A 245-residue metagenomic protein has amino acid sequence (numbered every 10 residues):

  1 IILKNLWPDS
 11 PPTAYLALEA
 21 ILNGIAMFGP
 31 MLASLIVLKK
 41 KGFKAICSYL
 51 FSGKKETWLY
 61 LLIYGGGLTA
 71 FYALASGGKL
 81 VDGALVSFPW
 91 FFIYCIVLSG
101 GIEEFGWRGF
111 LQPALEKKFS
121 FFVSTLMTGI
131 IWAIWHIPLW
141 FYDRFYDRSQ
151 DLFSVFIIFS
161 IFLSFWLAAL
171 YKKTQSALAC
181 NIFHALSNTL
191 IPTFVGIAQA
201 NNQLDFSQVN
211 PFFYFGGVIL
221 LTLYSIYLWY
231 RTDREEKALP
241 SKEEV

Functional and structural regions predicted by a protein language model:
I1-K40, W58-Y60, V86-F91, C95 (+1 more regions): Alpha-helical transmembrane segments in multi-pass membrane proteins
I1-N23, A73-G83, Y142-Q150, T193-V209: Juxtamembrane/transmembrane-helix boundary motifs at the membrane-water interface
A14-M27, K40-Y72, A84-F88, P113-T125 (+1 more regions): Interfacial transmembrane-helix boundary/kink motif in multi-pass membrane proteins
L35-K44, L74, G101, L223-D233: Structural signal for the C-terminal ends of transmembrane alpha-helices and the immediately following loop
G66, F92-V97, G101, L126-A133 (+4 more regions): Residue-level signature of the transmembrane alpha-helical core of multi-pass small-molecule transporters
I102-I131, D143, A169-S176: Membrane-interface helix/loop boundary segments of multi-pass membrane proteins
D151-Q208: Functionally important transmembrane alpha-helices
A185-V245: C-terminal membrane module of polytopic membrane proteins
